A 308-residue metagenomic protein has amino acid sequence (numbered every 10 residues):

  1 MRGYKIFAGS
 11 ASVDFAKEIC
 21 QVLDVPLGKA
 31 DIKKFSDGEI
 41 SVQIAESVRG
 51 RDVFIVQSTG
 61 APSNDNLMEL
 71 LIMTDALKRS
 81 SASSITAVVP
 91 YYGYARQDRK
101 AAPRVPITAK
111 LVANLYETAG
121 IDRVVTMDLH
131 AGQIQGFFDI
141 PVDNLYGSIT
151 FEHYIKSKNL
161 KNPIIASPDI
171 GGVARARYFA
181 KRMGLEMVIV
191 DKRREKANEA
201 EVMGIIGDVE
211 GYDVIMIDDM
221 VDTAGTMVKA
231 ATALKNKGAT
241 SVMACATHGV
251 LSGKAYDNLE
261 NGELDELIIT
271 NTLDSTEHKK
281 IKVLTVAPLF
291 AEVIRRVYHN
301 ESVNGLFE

Functional and structural regions predicted by a protein language model:
M1-E308: PRPP-associated nucleotide enzymes
